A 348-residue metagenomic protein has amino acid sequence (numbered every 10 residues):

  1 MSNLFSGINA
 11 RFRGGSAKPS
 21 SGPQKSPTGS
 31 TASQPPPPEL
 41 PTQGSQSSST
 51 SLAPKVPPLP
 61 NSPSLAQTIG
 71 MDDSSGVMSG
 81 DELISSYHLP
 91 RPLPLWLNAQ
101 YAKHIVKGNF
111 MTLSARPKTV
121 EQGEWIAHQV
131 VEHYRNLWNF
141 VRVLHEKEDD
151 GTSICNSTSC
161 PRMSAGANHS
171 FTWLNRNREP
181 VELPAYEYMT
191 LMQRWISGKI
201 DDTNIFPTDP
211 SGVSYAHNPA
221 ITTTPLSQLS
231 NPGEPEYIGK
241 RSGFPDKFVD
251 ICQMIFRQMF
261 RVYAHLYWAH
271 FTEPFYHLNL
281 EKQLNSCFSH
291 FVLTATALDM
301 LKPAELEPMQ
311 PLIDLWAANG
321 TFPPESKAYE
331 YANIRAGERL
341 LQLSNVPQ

Functional and structural regions predicted by a protein language model:
M1-Y186, I200, N204: The feature captures two recurrent sequence modes
R13, Y101, F110, A115 (+5 more regions): Alpha-helical repeat scaffolds in large eukaryotic proteins
E148-C155, T203-P210, L266-H277, L298 (+2 more regions): Short, flexible/disordered secondary-structure transition segments
R178, R241-P245, H277, E281: Alpha-helical rod/repeat scaffolding segments in eukaryotic adaptors/tethers and long-chain four-helix cytokines
E187, K247-Q258, N279-S286: Residues within HEAT/ARM-like alpha-solenoid scaffolds
S211-Q228: Long, low-complexity, polar/charged, intrinsically disordered or flexibly structured peripheral segments
L229-D246: Short, charged/polar, low-complexity loop and linker segments that flank or interrupt alpha-helical bundles
E281-Q348: Eukaryote-biased recognition of C-terminal alpha-helical segments
